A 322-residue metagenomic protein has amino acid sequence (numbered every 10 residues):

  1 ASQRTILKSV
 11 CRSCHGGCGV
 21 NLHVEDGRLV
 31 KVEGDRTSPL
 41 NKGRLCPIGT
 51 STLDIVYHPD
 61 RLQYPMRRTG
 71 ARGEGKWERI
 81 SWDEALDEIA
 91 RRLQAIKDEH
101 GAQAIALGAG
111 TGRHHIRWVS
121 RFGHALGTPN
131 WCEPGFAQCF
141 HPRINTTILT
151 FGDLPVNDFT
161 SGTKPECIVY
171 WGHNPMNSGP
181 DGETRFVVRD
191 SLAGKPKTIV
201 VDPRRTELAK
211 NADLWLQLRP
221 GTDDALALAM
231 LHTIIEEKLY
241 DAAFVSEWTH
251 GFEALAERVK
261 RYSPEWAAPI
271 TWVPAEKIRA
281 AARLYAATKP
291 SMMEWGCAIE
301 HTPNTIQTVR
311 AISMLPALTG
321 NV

Functional and structural regions predicted by a protein language model:
A1-L239, P274: N-terminal export/assembly segments and adjacent metallocofactor-ligating motifs of anaerobic energy-metabolism
H58-L62, H232-Y262: Scaffold signal of the M16-like zinc-metallopeptidase fold and its non-catalytic homologs
A71, W171-H173, N211-A212, R261-W266 (+1 more regions): Flexible glycine/proline-enriched surface loops and loop-helix/loop-strand junctions
H100-G110, G135-Q138, A242-T249, P269-I270 (+2 more regions): Short coil/turn segments at secondary-structure boundaries
I116, S120, D224-L228, E253 (+2 more regions): Non-catalytic, well-ordered alpha-helical scaffold segments
G162-K164, I168-W171, F252-T271: Conserved thiamine diphosphate
A256-R258, I278-S291: Core structural elements
Y285-V322: A glycine-rich, hydrophobic/aromatic-adjacent loop/helix-cap motif
